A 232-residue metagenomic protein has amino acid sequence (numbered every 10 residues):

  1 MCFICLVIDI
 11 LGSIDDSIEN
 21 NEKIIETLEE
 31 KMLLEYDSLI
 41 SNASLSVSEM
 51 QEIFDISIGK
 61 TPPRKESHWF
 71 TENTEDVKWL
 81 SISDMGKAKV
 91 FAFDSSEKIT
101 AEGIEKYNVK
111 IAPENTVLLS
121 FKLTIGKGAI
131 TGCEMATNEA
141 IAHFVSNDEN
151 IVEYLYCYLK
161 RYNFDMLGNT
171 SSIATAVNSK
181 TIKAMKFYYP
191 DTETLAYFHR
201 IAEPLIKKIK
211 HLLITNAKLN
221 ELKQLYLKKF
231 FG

Functional and structural regions predicted by a protein language model:
C2-R64, D76-W79, S83, Y188 (+1 more regions): Non-catalytic DNA-recognition/assembly elements of restriction-modification systems
Q51-P190: DNA target-recognition domains and sequence-specific DNA-contacting regions of bacterial/archaeal
